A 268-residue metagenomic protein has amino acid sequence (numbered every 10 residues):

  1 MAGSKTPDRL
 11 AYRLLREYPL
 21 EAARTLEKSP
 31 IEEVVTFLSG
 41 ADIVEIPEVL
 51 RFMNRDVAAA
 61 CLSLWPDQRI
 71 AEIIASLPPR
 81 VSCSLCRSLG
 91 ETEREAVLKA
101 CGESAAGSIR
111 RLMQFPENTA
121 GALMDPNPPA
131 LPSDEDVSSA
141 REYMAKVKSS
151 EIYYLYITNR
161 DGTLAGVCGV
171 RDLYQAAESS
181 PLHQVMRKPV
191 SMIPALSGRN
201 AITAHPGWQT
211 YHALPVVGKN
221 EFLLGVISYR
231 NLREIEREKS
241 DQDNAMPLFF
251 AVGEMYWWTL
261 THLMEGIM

Functional and structural regions predicted by a protein language model:
A2-A23, S29-E33, A41-P47, F52-A60 (+1 more regions): Cytosolic regulatory modules rich in charged/polar residues
